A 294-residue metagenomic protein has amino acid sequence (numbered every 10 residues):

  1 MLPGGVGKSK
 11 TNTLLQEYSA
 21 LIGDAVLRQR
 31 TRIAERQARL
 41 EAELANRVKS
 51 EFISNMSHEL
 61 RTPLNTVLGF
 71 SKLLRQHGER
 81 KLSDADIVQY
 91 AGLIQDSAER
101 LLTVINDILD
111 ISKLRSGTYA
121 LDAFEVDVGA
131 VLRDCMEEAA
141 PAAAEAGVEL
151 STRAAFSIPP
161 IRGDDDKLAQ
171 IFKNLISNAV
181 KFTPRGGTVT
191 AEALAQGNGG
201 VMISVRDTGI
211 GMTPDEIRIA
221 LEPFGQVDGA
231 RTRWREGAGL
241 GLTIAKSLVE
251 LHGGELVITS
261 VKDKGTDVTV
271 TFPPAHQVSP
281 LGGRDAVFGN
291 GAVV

Functional and structural regions predicted by a protein language model:
R36-Q76: Primarily the dimerization/phosphotransfer
V67, M212-Q226: Short conserved segment of the HATPase_c
D96-L101: Short alpha-helical segment of the dimerization/phosphotransfer core of two-component systems
S112-A123: Helix-loop junction within the histidine kinase core
D122-D127, A144, E149-P159: Conserved catalytic submotifs in the C-terminal HATPase_c
D122-E137, A169: A conserved beta-strand-to-alpha-helix junction within the catalytic ATP-binding
